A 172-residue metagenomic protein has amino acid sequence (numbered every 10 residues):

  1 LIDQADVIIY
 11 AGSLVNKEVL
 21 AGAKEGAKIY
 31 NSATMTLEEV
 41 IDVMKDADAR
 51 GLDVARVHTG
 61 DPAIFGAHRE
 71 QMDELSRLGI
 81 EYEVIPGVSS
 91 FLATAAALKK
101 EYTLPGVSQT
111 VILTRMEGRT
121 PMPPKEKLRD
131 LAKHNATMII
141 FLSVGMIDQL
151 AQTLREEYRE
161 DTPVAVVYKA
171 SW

Functional and structural regions predicted by a protein language model:
L1-V88: Class I S-adenosyl-L-methionine
D3, D61-H134: Class I SAM-dependent methyltransferase SAM-binding "motif I" and its flanking Rossmann-like core
Y10-S13, A93-A97, M122, G145-Q149: Short amphipathic alpha-helical surface micro-motifs
S13-V15, N31-E38, V88-S90, S108-T110 (+2 more regions): Short, acidic/turn-prone active-site loops that include or flank metal/cofactor- and phosphate-binding residues
V19, L75, T94-A95, L150 (+1 more regions): Hydrophobic packing residues within well-ordered alpha-helices of enzyme cores
A23, L98-Y102, L154, Y158: Active-site catalytic pocket residues across diverse enzymes, especially alpha/beta-hydrolases
A27-A33, G79-E83, Y102-Q109, R159-V167: Short hydrophobic/aromatic-enriched beta-strand-loop microsegments
E39, A49-V54, T110, G118-W172: A contiguous loop/helix-start segment that scaffolds small-molecule binding in enzyme catalytic cores
